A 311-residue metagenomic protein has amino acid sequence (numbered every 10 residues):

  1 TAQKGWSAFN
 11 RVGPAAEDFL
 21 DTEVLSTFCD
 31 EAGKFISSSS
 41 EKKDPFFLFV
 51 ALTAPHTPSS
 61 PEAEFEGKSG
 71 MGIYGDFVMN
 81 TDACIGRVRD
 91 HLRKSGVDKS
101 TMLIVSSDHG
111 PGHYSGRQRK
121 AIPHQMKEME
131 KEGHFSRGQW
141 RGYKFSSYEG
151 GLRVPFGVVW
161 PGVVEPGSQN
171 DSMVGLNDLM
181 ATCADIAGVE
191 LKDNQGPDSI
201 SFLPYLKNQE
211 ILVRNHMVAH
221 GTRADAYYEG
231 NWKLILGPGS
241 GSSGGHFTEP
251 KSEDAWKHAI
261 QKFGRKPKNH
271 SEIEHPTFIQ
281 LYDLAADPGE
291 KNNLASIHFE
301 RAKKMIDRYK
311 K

Functional and structural regions predicted by a protein language model:
T1, A8-V12, G86-K94, K127-I211 (+1 more regions): Substrate-binding rim/cap in mid-to-C-terminal beta-strand-loop elements of soluble/periplasmic
T1-D44, L52-P61, T248-D254, P276-I279: Formylglycine-dependent
W6-E17, A63-K68, V159-V163, A285-E290: Short glycine/proline-rich turn/loop motifs
E41-L48, V97-L103, V154, I211-R214 (+1 more regions): Loop/turn elements at helix/coil->beta-strand transitions in domains of secreted/extracellular proteins
P45, A51, N80-I122: Metal-dependent active-site segment of extracytoplasmic phospho-/sulfohydrolases and closely related
L48-P58, V105-H113, D198-S199, H220-R223 (+1 more regions): Short, solvent-exposed turn/loop segments enriched in Gly/Ser/Thr/Pro and often Arg
P58-F65, H113-A121, G245-F247, N292-N293: Short, solvent-exposed loop/turn and secondary-structure capping segments
Y143-G150, A219-A295: C-terminal, low-complexity/hydrophilic appendages and adjacent surface loops of extracellular/periplasmic anionic
